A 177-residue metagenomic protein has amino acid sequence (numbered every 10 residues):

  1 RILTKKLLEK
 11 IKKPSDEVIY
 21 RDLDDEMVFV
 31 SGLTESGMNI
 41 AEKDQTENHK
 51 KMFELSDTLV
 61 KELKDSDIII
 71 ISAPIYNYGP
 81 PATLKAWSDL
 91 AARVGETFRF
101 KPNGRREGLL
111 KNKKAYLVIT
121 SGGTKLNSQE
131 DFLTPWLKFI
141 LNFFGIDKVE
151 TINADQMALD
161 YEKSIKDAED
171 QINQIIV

Functional and structural regions predicted by a protein language model:
R1-A73, Y78-D89, Q171-V177: N-terminal beta1-alpha1-beta2 submodule of the flavodoxin-like/Rossmannoid cofactor-binding fold
K12, L110-K113, F144: A short, structured loop/turn motif at beta-sheet edges
E17, K113-A115, D147-K148: Residues at the starts of beta-strands that form the adenosine-phosphate
L23, T120, A154: Cofactor-binding loop segments of dinucleotide-utilizing enzymes, especially the Rossmann-like FAD- and NAD(P)+-binding
E26, G123, M157-L159: Surface-exposed, flexible loop/turn segments at secondary-structure boundaries
F29, R105-R106, K148: Glycine-rich, flexible loop/turn motifs
K51-P135: Helix-loop-strand module that forms the ligand-binding subsite of alpha/beta enzymes
N127-V177: Glycine-rich phosphate/pyrophosphate-binding loop and the adjoining helix
